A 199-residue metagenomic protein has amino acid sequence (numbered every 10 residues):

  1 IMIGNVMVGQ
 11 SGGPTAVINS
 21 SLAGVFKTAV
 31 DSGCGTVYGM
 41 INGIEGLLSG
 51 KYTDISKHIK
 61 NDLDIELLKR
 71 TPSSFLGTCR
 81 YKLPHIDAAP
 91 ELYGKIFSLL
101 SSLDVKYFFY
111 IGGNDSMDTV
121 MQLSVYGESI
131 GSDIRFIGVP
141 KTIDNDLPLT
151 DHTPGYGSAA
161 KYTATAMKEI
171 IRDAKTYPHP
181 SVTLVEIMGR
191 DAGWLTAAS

Functional and structural regions predicted by a protein language model:
I1-M2, M7, V30-S32, E66-R70 (+3 more regions): Solvent-exposed alpha-helices and their adjacent loops that cap or buttress functional pockets in soluble metabolic
M2-Y52: N-terminal phosphate-binding or glycine-rich loops at protein starts, especially the Walker A/P-loop of NTPases
N5-T15, S74-R80, K106-G112, V182-E186: Short glycine-rich or small-residue beta-strand-to-loop segments that form or flank ligand, phosphate, metal/Fe-S
S11-G13, M40-G46, R80-Y81, G113-S116 (+2 more regions): Short, ordered loop/turn segments at secondary-structure junctions
T15-V25, L47-L48, E91-G94, N114-Q122 (+2 more regions): Short glycine/serine/threonine-rich phosphate/pyrophosphate-binding segments that cradle anionic phosphate groups
A23-D31, T53-K60, Q122-R135, H152-S158: A glycine- and small-aliphatic-rich helix-loop capping segment at beta-alpha/alpha-beta transitions that lines
V37, L99, Y107-G112, D118-D133 (+1 more regions): Accessory alpha-helical/coil subdomains and C-terminal extensions that flank or cap enzyme catalytic cores
G50-K106, D115, I143, P154-K161 (+1 more regions): Glycine-rich oxoanion-binding loops at beta->alpha junctions
